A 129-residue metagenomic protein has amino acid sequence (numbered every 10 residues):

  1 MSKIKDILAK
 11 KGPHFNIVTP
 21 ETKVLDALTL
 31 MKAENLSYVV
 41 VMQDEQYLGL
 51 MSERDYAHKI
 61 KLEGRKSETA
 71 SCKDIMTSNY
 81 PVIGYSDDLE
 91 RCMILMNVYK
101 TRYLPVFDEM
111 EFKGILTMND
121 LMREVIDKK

Functional and structural regions predicted by a protein language model:
M1-P13, S52-V82, D88-V98, T117-K129: Tandem CBS (Bateman) regulatory domains
S2-P13, K23-D26, V40-Y47: Short charge-dense sequence patches
I17-N35, M42, V82-K100, F107 (+2 more regions): The conserved cystathionine-beta-synthase
M31-E34, V39-D55, M96, L104-N119: A glycine-centered beta-loop-beta connector
